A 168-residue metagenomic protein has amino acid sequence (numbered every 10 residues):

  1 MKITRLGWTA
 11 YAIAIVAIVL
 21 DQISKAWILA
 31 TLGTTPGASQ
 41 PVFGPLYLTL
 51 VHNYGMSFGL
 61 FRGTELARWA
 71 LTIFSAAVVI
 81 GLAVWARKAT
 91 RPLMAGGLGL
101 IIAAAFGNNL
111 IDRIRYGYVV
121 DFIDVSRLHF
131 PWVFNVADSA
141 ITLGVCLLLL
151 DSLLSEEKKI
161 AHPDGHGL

Functional and structural regions predicted by a protein language model:
M1-L168: Alpha-helical transmembrane bundles and membrane-interface segments of multipass inner-membrane proteins
